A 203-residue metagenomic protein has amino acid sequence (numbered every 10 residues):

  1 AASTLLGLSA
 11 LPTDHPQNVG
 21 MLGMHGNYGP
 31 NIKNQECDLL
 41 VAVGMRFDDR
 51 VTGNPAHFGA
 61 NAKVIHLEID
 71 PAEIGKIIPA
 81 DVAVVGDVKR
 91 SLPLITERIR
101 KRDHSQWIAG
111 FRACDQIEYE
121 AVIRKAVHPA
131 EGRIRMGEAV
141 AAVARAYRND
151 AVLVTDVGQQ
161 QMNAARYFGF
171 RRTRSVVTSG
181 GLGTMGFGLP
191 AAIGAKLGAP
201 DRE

Functional and structural regions predicted by a protein language model:
A2-L5, A42-G44, L67-E68, V154-G158 (+1 more regions): Generic beta-strand/beta-sheet core signal
A2-P16, G169, D201: Conserved catalytic cysteine-centered active-site region of acyl-thioester-dependent Claisen-condensing enzymes
A2-T4, N27, R135: Residue-level signal for threonine
G7, D115-A199: Active-site diphosphate/adenylate-binding microenvironment
L8-R112: Glycine-rich, acidic loop regions that bind phosphate or pyrophosphate groups
A60, A80, K101, N149 (+2 more regions): Short, well-ordered coil loops that connect the C-terminus of an alpha-helix to the N-terminus of a beta-strand
